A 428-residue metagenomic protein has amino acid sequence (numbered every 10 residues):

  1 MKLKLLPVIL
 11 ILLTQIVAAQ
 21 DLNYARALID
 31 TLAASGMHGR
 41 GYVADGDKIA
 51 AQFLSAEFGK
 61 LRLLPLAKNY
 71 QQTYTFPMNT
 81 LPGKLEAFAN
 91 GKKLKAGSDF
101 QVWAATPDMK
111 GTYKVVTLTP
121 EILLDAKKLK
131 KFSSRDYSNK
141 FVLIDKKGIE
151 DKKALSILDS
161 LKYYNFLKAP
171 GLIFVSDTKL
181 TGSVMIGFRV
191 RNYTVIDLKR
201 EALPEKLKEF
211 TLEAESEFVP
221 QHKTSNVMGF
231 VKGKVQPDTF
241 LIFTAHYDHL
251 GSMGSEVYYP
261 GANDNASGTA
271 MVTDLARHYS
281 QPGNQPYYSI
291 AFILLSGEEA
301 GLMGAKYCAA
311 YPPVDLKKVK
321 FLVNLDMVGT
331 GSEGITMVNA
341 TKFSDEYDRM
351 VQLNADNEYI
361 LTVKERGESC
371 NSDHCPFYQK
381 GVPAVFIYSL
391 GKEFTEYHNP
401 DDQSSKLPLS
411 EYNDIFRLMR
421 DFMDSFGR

Functional and structural regions predicted by a protein language model:
M1-L22: Bacterial Sec-dependent N-terminal signal peptides
D21-D45, I49, L61, L66 (+6 more regions): N-terminal capping segment at the start of a domain
D21-M37, Y42, G46, F53-P65 (+3 more regions): Catalytic-core environment of secreted peptidases
S35-D45, Q72-T75, T117-T119, K146-K153 (+6 more regions): Second-shell loop/turn segments in exported
H38-K146, E150: Noncatalytic luminal/extracellular "stalk/propeptide" segments of secretory-pathway proteins
P107-V115, P120-K127, D177-G261, R277 (+1 more regions): Soluble metallo-hydrolase cores and metallopeptidase-like ectodomains found primarily in the secretory/periplasmic
R277, F394-R428: His/Asp/Glu-rich mid-to-C-terminal helical/loop segments that flank catalytic regions of hydrolases
L295-E396: Metal-dependent peptidase/peptidase-like ectodomains
